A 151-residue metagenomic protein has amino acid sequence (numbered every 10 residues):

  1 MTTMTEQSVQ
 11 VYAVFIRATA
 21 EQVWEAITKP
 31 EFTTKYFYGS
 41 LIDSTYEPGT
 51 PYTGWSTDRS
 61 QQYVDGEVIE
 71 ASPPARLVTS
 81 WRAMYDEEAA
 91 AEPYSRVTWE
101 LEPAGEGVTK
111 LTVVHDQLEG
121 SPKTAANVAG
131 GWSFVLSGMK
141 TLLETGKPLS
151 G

Functional and structural regions predicted by a protein language model:
M1-D43: Hydrophobic ligand-binding cavity/cleft-lining segments
M4-S8, D58-Q62, A89-P93, G105-G107: A generic structural micro-feature
V11-Y12, E31-Y63, R76: Short beta-edge strand/loop motif at the mouth of beta-sheet-based domains
A13-V14, V64-E70, S95-P103: Hydrophobic/aromatic beta-strand elements that line small-molecule binding cavities or substrate pockets in beta-rich
A20-E21, I69-R76, E100-K110: A short, structured loop/turn motif at beta-sheet edges
V23-W24, T33, Y52, V68 (+4 more regions): Hydrophobic pocket/interface hotspot
D86-S133, G151: Beta-strand/loop substructures that line and gate deep hydrophobic ligand-binding cavities in soluble
T141-G151: Short, highly charged C-terminal tails/helix-capping segments
